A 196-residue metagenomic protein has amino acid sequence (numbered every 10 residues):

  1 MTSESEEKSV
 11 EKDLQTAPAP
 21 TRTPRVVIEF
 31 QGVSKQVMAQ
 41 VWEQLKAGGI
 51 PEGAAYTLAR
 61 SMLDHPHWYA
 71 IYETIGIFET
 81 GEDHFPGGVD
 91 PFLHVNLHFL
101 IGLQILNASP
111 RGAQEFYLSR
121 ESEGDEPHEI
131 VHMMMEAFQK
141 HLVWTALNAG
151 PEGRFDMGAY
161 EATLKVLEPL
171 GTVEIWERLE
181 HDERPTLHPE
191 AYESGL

Functional and structural regions predicted by a protein language model:
T2, L14, R22-T23, V27 (+1 more regions): Short, functional C-terminal segments
T2-T74: N-terminal leader/targeting peptides and immediately adjacent processing regions
S5-E7, G124, L196: Serine/proline-rich low-complexity intrinsically disordered segments, especially terminal tails, linkers
T23-S34, G48-P51, P86, D90 (+3 more regions): Intrinsic-disorder-associated interaction segments
K35, A39, I50, L58-A59 (+7 more regions): Charged, compositionally biased, marginally structured helical/coil segments
Q44-G48, E123, N148, L170-V173: Surface-exposed polar/charged interaction patches
G49-Q114, L118: Aromatic-anchored, charged helix-turn/loop surface patch used as a conserved interaction hotspot
G112-S119, D125-E168: Charged substrate- and nucleic-acid-binding regions of tRNA-handling and nucleotidyl-transfer enzymes, centered on
